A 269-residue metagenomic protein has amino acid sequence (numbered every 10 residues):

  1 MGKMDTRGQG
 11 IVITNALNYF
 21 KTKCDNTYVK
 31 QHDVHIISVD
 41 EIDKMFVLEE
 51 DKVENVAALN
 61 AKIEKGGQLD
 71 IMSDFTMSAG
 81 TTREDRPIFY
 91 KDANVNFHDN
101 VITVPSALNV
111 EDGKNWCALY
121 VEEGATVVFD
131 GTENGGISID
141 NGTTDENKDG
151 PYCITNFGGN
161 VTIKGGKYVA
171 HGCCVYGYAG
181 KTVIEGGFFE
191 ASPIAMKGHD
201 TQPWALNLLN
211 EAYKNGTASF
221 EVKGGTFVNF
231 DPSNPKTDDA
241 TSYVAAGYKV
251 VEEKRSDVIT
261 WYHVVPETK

Functional and structural regions predicted by a protein language model:
M1-D33, E64-Q68, R86-H98, N115-G172 (+4 more regions): Surface-exposed loop/turn motifs in large extracellular/passenger domains
S38-I42, W261-Y262: Repeat-associated, polar segments at repeat-unit boundaries in modular proteins
D40-A79, T268-K269: Acidic Gly/Asp/Thr-rich repetitive segments characteristic of extracellular carbohydrate-active and adhesion proteins
F75-M77, K91-A107: LRR N-terminal entry segment and analogous cap-like coil->beta motifs
S78-T81, P193, D231: Extracytoplasmic/secreted cell-surface and envelope-processing proteins
